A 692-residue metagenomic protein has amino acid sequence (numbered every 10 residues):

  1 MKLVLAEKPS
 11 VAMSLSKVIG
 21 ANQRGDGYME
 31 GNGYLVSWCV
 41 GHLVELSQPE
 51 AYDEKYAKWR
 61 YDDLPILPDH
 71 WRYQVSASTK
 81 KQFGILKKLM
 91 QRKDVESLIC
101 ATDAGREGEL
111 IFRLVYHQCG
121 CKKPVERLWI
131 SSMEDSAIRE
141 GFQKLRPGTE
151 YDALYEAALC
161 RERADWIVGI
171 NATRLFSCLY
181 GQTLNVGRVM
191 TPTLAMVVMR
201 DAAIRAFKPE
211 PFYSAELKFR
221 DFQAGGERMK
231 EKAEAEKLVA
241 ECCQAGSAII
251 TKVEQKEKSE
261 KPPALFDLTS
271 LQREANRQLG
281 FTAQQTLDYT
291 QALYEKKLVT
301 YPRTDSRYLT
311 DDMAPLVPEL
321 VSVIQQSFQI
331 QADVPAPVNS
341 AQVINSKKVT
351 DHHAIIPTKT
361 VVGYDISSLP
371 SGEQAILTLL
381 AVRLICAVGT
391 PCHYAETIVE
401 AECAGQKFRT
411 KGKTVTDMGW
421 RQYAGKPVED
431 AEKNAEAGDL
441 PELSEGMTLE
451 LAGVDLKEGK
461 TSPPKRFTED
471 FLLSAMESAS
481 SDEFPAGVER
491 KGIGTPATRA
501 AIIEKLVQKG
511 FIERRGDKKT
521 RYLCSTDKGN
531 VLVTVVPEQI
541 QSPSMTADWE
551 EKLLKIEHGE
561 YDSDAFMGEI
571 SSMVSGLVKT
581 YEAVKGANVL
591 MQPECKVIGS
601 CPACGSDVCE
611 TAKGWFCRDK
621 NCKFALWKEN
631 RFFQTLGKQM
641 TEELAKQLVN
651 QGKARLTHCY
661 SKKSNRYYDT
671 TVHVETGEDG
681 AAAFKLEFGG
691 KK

Functional and structural regions predicted by a protein language model:
M1-E162, W166, P463: Intrinsically disordered, low-complexity regulatory segments
K2-L3, G25, T79, M90 (+7 more regions): Basic, low-complexity terminal or inter-domain segments flanking catalytic cores
P9-S16, G33-V36, V40, S76-K87 (+17 more regions): Amphipathic alpha-helical transducer elements in NTP-driven molecular machines
K93, D135-F219, Q255-S259: C-terminal or mid-to-C-terminal helical accessory/interaction module adjacent to the motor/catalytic core
T102, R273, R303: Short glycine-centered, acidic/aromatic-flanked micro-motifs in structured strand/loop junctions that mark active-site
K232-F266, Q272: Metal- or metallocofactor-binding catalytic centers and their adjacent structured scaffolds across diverse enzyme
